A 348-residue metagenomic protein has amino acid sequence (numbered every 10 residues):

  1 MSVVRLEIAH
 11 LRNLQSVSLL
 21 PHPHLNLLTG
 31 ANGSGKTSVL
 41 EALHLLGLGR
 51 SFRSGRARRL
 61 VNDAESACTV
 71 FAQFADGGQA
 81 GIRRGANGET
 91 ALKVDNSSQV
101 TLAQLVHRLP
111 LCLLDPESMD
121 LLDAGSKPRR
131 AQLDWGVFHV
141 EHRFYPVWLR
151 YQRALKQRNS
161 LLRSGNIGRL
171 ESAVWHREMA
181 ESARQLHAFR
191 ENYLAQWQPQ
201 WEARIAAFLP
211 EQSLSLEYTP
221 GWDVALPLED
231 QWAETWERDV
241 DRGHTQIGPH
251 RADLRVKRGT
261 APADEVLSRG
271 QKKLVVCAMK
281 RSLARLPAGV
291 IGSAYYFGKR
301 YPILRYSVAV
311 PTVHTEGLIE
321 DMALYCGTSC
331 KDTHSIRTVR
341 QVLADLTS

Functional and structural regions predicted by a protein language model:
M1-A31, L45, Q73, I167-E181 (+4 more regions): Conserved NTPase motor "head" modules and their coupling/switch loops across ABC/AAA+ ATPases, GTPases, and GHKL ATPases
K36: Conserved lysine of the Walker
H44-P128, Q132-F144, W197-A203, E229-E237: Nucleotide-state sensing region of NTPase/ATPase domains
G47, V137-F144, L155, L162 (+3 more regions): Conserved NTP-handling cores and scaffolds of large molecular machines
N62, T90, R129-R130, R158 (+2 more regions): Short, cationic motifs built from Arg/Lys/His that form the positively charged side of catalytic pockets
D120-L121, K127-A173, R177: Long, charged N-terminal accessory/stalk domains
S126, R130, I291-G298: A short, charged
